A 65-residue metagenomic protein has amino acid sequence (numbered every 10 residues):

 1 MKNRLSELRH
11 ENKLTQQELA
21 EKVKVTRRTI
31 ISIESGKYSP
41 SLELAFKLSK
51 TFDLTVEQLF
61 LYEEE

Functional and structural regions predicted by a protein language model:
R4-K22: Short basic helix-loop element that most often maps to the first helix and adjoining turn of HTH DNA-binding modules
Q17, R28, E57: Residues within helix-turn-helix
V25-Y38: Recognition helix of helix-turn-helix/homeodomain-like DNA-binding domains that insert into the DNA major groove
L44-Q58: DNA major-groove recognition helix of helix-turn-helix/homeodomain DNA-binding modules
F60-E65: Short, charged recognition helix plus adjacent turn of helix-turn-helix-like nucleic-acid-binding domains
